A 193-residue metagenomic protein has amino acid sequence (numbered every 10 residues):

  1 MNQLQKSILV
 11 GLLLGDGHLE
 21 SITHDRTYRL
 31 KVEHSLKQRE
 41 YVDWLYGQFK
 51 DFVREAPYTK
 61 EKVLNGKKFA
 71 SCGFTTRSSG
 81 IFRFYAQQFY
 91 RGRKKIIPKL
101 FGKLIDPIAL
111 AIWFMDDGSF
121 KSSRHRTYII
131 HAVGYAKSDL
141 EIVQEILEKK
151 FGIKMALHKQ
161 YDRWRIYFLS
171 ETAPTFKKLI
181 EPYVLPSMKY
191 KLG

Functional and structural regions predicted by a protein language model:
M1-G193: Internal intein/HINT superfamily modules and their associated LAGLIDADG
